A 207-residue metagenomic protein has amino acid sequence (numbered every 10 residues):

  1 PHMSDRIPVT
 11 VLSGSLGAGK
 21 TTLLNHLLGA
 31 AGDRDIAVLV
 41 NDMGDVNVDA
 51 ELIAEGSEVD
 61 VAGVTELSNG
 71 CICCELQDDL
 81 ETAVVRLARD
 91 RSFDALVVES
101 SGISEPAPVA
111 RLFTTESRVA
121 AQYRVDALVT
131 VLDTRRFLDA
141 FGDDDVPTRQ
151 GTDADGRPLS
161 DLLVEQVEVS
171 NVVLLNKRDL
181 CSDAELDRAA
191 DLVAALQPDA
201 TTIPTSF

Functional and structural regions predicted by a protein language model:
P1-M3, A18, L196, A200: Hydrophobic alpha-helical segments
S4-S13, A18, T22-D161: Nucleotide-state-sensitive switch-loop elements of NTP-binding domains
A37, L96-V97, A121-L132, Q166-K177 (+1 more regions): Conserved beta-strand/loop subsegment of P-loop NTPase cores
D155, L159-V164, E168, D179-F207: Canonical P-loop GTPase G-domain recognition
